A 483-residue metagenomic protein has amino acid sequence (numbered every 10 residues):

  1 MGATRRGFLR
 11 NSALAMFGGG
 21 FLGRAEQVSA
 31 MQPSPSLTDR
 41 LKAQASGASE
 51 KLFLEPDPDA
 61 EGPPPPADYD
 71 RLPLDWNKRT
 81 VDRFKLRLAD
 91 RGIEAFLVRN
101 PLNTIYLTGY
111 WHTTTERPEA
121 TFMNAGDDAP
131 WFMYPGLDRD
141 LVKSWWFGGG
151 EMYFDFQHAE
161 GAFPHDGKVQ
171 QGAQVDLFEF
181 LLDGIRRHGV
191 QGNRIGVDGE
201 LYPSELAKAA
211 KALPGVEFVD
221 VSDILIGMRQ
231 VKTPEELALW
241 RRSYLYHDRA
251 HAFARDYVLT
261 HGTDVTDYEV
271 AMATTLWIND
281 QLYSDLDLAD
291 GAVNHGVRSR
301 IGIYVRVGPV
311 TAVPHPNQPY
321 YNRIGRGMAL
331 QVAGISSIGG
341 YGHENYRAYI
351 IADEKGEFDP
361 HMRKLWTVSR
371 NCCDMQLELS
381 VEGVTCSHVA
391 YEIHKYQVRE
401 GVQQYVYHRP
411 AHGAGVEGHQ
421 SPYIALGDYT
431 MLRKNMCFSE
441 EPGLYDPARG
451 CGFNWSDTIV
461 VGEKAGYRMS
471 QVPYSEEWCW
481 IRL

Functional and structural regions predicted by a protein language model:
G2-L483: Active-site neighborhoods and metal-handling regions in enzymes and metal-associated proteins
